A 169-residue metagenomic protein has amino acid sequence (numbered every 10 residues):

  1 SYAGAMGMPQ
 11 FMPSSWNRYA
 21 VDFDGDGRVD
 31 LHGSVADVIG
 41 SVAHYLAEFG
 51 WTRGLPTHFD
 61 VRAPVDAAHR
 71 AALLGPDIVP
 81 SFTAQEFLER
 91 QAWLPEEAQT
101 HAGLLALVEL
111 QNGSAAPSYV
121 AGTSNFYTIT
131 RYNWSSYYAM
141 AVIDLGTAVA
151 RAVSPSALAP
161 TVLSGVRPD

Functional and structural regions predicted by a protein language model:
Y2-A106, Q111-S114: Flexible, glycine-rich surface segments
W93-D169: C-terminal functional modules
